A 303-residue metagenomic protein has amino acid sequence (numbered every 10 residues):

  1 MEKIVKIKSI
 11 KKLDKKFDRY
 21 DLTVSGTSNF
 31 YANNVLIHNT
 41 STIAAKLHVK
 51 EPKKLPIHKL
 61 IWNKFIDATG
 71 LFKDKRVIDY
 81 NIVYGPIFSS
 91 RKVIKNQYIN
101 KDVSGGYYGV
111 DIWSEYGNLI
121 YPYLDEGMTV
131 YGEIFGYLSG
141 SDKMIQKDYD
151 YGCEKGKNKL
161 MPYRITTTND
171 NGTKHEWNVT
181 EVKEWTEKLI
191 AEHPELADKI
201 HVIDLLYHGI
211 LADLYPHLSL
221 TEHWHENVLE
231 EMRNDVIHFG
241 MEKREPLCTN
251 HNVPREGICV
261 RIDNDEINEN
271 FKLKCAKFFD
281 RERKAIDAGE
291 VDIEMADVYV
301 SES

Functional and structural regions predicted by a protein language model:
M1-N39: Autoprocessing domains of the Hint superfamily
S41-S303: Core nucleotide-handling region used for phosphoryl-transfer chemistry
